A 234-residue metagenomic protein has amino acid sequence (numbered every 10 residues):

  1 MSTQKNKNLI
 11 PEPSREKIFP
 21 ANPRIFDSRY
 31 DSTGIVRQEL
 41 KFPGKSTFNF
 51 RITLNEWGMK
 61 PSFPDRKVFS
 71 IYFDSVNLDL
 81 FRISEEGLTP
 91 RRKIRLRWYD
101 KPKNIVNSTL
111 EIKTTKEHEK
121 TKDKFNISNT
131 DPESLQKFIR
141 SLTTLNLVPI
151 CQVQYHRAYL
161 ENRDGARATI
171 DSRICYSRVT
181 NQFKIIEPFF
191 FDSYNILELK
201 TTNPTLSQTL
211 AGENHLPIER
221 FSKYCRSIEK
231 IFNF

Functional and structural regions predicted by a protein language model:
M1-F234: Phosphate-end processing signature that detects enzymes handling 5′-triphosphorylated RNA and polyphosphate
